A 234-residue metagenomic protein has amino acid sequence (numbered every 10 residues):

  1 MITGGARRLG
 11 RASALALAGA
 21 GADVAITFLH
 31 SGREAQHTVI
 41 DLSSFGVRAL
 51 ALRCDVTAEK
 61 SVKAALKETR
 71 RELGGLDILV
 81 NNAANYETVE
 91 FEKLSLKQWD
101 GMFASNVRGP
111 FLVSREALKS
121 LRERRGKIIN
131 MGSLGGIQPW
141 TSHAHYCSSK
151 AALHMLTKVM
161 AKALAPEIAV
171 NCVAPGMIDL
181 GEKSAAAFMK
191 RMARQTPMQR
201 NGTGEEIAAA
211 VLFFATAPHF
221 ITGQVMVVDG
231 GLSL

Functional and structural regions predicted by a protein language model:
A22-H37: Conserved glycine-rich Rossmann-like NAD(P)H-binding loop of the short-chain dehydrogenase/reductase
E90-F91, S95-F103, M192: Substrate-binding pocket helix/loop in short-chain dehydrogenase/reductase
S114, S149, T157: Active-site helix of classical SDR
K119, A161-P166: Alpha-helical segment proximal to the catalytic Tyr-Lys
S120, T203-V228, S233: C-terminal substrate-recognition "lid" of short-chain dehydrogenase/reductases
S133: Residue(s) in the substrate-gating loop at a strand-loop-helix junction that position the organic substrate next
A165-A169, I221-G223: Short, small/polar-rich loop/turn modules that mediate ligand/substrate recognition or access, typified
